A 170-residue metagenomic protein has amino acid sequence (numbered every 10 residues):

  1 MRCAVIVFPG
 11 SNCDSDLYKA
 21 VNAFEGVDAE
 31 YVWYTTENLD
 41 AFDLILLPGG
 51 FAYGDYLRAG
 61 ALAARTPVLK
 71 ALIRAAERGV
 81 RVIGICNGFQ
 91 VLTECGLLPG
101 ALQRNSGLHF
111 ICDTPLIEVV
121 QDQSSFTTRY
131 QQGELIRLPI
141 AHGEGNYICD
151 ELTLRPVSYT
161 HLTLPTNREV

Functional and structural regions predicted by a protein language model:
M1-I85, T93-P99, N105-I111, E118 (+1 more regions): N-terminal beta1-alpha1 cap of cysteine-dependent amidohydrolase-like domains
A52, G88, E144: Catalytic metal-binding/acid-base residues of hydrolase active sites
Q90-V91, N146, N167: General alpha-helical segment detector with a strong preference for membrane-spanning helices and helix-boundary regions
G107-L152: An acidic, glycine-rich "communication" segment
P156-S158: Acidic, proline/serine/threonine- and glycine-rich low-complexity intrinsically disordered segments
T160-T166: Conserved small/polar residues in nucleotide/adenosyl-binding loops
